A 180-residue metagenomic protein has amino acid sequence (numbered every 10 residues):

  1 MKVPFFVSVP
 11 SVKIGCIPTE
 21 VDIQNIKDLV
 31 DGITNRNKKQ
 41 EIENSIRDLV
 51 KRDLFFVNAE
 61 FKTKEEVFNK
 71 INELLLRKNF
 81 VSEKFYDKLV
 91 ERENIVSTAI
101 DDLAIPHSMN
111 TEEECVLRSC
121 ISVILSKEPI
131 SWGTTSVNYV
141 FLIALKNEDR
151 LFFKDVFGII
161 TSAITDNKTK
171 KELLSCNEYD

Functional and structural regions predicted by a protein language model:
V3-V7, S11-D180: Cytosolic covalent-transfer regions centered on His/Cys nucleophiles that carry phosphoryl or persulfide groups
